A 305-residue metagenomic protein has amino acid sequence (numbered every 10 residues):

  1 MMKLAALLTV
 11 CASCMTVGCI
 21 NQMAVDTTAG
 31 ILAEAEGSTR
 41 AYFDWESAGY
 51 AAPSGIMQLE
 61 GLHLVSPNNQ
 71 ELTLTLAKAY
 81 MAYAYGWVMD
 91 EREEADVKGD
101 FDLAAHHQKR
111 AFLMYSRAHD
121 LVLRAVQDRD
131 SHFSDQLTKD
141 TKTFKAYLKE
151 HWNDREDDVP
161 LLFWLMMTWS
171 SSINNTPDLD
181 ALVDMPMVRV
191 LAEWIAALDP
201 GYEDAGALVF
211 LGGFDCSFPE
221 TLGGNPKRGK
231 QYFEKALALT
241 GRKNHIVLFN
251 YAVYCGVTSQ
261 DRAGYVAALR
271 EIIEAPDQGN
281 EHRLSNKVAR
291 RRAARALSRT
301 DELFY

Functional and structural regions predicted by a protein language model:
M1-A6: Bacterial N-terminal signal peptides that target proteins for export
M15-G18: C-terminal motif of bacterial Sec signal peptides marking the signal peptidase cleavage site
I20-M23: Bacterial signal peptide processing site
A29-G61, V65-S66, A79-W194, G206-T240 (+5 more regions): Short coil/linker segments at helix-helix boundaries
N68, E203, K243-N244: Short helix-capping/linker turns of helical repeat alpha-solenoids
L72, A205-A207, V247: TPR alpha-solenoid repeat register
D199: Ligand-binding pocket scaffold of soluble enzyme catalytic domains
